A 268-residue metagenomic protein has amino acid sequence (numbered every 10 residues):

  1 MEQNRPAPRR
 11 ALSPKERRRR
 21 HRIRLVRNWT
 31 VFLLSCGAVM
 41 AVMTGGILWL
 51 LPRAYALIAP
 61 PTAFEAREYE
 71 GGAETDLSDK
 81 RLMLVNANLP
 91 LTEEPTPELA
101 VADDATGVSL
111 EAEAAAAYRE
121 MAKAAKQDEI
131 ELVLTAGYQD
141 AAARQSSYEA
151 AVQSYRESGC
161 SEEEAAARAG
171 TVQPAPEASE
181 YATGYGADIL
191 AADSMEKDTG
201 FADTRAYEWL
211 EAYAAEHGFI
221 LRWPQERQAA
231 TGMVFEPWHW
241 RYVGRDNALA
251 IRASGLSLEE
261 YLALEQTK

Functional and structural regions predicted by a protein language model:
E2-K268: Extracytoplasmic cell-surface/polysaccharide-interacting catalytic and binding patches
